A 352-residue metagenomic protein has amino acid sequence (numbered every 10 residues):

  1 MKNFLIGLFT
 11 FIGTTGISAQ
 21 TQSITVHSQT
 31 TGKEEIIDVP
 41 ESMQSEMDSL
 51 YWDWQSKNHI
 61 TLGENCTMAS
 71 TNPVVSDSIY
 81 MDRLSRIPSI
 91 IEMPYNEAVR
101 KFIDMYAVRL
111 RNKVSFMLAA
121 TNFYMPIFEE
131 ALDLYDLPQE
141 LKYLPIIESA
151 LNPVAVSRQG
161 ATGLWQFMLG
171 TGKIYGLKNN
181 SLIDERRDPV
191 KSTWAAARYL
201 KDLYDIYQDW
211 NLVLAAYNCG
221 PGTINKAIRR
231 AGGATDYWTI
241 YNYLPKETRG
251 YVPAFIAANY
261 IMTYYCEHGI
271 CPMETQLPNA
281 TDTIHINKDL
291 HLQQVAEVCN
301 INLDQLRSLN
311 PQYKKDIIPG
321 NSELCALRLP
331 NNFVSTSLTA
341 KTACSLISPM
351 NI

Functional and structural regions predicted by a protein language model:
M1-I24: Bacterial Sec-dependent N-terminal signal peptides
A19-Y135: An acidic, Gly/Ser/Thr/Pro-rich helix-cap/linker signature
A98-K101, F116, A120-F123, I127 (+13 more regions): Extracytoplasmic/secreted proteins, especially bacterial periplasmic and envelope-associated proteins
F102-F116, L151-R158, Q166-Q208, I228-N242 (+1 more regions): Substrate-binding clefts and substrate-entry loops adjacent to catalytic sites of polymer-processing enzymes acting on
V108-F123, Y135, T162, I183-W194 (+5 more regions): Soluble non-cytosolic domains of exported or imported proteins
L137-A155, V213-G220, R307-N310: Short, functionally critical alpha-helical segments immediately adjacent to catalytic or ligand/cofactor-binding
L244, L309-C344: Extracellular LysM carbohydrate-binding repeats and other cell-envelope/extracellular binding modules
M273-N300, P349-I352: Primarily a LysM-type cell-wall glycan-binding module
